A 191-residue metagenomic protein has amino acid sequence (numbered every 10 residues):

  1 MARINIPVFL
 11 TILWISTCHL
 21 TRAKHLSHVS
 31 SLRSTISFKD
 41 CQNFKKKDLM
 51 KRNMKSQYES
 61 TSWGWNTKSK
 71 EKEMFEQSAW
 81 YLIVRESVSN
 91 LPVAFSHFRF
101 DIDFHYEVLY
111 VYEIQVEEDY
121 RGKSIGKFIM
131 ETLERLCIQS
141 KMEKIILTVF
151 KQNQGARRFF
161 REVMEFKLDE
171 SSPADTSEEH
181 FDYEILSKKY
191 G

Functional and structural regions predicted by a protein language model:
M1-K45: Conserved N-terminal entry element of GNAT/NAT acetyltransferase domains
K45-Y112, E117-E118, M130, R135-L136 (+1 more regions): Acetyl-CoA-dependent GNAT
I114-G122, F150-K151: A short, internal acetyl-CoA/4′-phosphopantetheine-binding micro-motif in the GNAT/acyltransferase core
D119-Y120, Q139, G155, E184-L186: S-adenosylmethionine-dependent methyltransferases
G122-R135, E162: Conserved acetyl-CoA-binding loop-helix of GNAT-fold acetyltransferases
M130, Q152-A156, P173-E179: Short glycine/proline-centered loop/turn elements that form peptide/ligand docking sites
I138-T148: Conserved GNAT acetyl-CoA-binding A-motif
T148, M164-I185: Conserved catalytic-core motifs of GNAT/GCN5-like acyltransferases
